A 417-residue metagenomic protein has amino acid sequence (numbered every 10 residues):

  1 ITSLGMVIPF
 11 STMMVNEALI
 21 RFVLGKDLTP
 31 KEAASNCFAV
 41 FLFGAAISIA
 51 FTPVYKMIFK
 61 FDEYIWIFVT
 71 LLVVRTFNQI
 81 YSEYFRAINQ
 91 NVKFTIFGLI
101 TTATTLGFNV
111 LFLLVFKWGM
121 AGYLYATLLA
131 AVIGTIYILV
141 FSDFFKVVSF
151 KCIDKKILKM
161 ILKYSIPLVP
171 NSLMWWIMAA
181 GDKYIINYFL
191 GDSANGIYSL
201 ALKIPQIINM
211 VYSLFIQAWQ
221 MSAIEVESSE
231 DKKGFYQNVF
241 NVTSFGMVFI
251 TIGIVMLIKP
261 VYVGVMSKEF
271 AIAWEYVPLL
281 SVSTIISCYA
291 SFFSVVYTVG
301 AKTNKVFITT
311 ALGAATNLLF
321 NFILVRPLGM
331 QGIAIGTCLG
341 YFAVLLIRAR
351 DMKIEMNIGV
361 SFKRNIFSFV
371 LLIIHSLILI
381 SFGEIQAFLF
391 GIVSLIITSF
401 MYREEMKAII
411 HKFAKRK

Functional and structural regions predicted by a protein language model:
I1-T12, P167, D182-Y184, G196-Y212 (+3 more regions): Alpha-helical transmembrane segments of polytopic membrane transporters and translocases
G5, P9-D27, P205-S244, S294-V299: Helix-loop junctions and terminal segments of transmembrane helices in multi-pass membrane transport/translocation
S11-T12, S35-I67, I136-Y137, Q237-S287 (+2 more regions): Alpha-helical transmembrane segments of multi-pass membrane transport and lipid-handling proteins
F22-D27, R75-G98, S281-L312, M352-M356: Membrane-interface junctions at transmembrane-helix termini in multi-pass inner-membrane proteins
V23, I358, L377-K417: Membrane-proximal transmembrane or re-entrant/amphipathic helices at the cytosolic face
W66, M120, L124, I136-A179 (+3 more regions): Interhelical loop/hinge segments that connect adjacent transmembrane helices in multipass membrane
F97-F144, A311-N317, M330-D351, F390-L395: Hydrophobic alpha-helical transmembrane segments
V115-F116, L173-I207, A218-E225, K259-E269 (+1 more regions): Helix-terminus/linker motif at the lipid-water interface of multi-pass membrane proteins
